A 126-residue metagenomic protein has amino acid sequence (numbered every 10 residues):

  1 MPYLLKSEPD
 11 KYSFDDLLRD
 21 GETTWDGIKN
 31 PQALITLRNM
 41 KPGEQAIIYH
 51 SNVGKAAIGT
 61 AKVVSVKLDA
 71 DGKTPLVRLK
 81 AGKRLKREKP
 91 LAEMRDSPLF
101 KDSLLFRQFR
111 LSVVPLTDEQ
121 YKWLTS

Functional and structural regions predicted by a protein language model:
M1, G21, P42-E44, A57-G59 (+1 more regions): A generic structural signal for short beta-strands and their flanking turns/coil linkers
M1-K11, K29, A70-S126: Contiguous surface segments at macromolecular interaction interfaces
M1-P42: Compositionally biased, charged N-terminal/linker segments
D16-R19, K62, E93-S97: Surface-exposed flexible segments
I47-I48, K62: Hydrophobic beta-strand signal
Y49-K55: Short, charged beta-turn/beta-strand-edge "cap" motif at the junction between a beta-strand and an adjacent loop
H50, S65-L68: Conserved "cap/hinge" positions at secondary-structure junctions
A56-V66: Short beta-strand-centered aromatic/proline hotspots
